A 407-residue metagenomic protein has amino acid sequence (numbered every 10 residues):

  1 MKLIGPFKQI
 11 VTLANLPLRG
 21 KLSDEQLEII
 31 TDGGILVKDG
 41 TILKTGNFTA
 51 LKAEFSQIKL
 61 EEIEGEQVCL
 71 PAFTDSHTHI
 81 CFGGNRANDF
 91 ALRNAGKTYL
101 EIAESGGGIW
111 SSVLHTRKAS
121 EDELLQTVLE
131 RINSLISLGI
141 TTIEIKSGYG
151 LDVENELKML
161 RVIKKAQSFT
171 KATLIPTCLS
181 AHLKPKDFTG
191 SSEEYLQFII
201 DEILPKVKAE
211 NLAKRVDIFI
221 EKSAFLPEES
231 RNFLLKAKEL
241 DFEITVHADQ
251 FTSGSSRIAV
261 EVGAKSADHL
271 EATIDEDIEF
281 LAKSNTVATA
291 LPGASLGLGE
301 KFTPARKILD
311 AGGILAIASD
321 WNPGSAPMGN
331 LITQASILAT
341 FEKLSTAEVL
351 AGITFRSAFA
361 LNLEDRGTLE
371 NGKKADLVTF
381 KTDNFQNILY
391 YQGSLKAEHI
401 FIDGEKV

Functional and structural regions predicted by a protein language model:
M1-E54, F385-N387: N-terminal metal-binding scaffold of metallo-dependent hydrolase/deaminase domains
L3, A72-T74, I244, I317: Residue-level marker for buried hydrophobic side chains located in beta-strands that build the well-ordered beta-sheet
F7, I35, G40, E66 (+14 more regions): Divalent metal-coordination and catalytic microenvironments
L60, Q67-T127: Metal-associated gating/positioning segment near the N- to mid-region
S112-T127, N133, T141-R257: Metal-coordinating catalytic core of metallo-dependent amide/deamination hydrolases
E243-I244, S253-T368, F380-T382, Q386-N387 (+2 more regions): Active-site-adjacent C-terminal substructures of enzyme catalytic domains
A397-V407: Short peripheral tails and domain-boundary helices/loops at the edges of structured domains
